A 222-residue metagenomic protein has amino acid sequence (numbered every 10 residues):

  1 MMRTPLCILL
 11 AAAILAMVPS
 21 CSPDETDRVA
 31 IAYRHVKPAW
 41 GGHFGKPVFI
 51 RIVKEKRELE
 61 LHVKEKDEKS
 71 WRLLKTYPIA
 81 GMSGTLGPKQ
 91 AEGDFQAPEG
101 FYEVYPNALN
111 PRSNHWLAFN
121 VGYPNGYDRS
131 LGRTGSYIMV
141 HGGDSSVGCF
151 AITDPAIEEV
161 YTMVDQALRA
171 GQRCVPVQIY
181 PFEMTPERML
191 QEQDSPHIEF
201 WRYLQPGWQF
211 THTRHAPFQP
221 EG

Functional and structural regions predicted by a protein language model:
M1-I8: Bacterial N-terminal signal peptides that target proteins for export
I8-A16: Bacterial N-terminal signal peptides
P19-S20: C-terminal motif of bacterial Sec signal peptides marking the signal peptidase cleavage site
P23-T26: Bacterial lipoprotein signal-peptidase II cleavage site
I31-F49, L61-V63, G81-G93, E99-P106 (+1 more regions): N-terminal post-signal-peptidase region of extra-cytosolic proteins
E65-M82: Short Gly/aromatic-enriched secondary-structure transition segments
G93-G222: Exported/periplasmic cell-wall-interacting domains
